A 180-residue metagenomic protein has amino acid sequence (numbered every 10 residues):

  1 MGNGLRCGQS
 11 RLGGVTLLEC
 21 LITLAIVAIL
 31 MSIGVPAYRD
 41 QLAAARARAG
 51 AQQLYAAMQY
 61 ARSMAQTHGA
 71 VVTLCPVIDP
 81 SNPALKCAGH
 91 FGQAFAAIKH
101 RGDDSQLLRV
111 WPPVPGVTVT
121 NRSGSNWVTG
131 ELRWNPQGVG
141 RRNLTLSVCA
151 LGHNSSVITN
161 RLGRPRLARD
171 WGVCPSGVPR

Functional and structural regions predicted by a protein language model:
M1-R39: N-terminal single-pass transmembrane signal-anchor helix
G2-C7, I33-S63, T67, V71-R180: N-terminal helix-rich module
